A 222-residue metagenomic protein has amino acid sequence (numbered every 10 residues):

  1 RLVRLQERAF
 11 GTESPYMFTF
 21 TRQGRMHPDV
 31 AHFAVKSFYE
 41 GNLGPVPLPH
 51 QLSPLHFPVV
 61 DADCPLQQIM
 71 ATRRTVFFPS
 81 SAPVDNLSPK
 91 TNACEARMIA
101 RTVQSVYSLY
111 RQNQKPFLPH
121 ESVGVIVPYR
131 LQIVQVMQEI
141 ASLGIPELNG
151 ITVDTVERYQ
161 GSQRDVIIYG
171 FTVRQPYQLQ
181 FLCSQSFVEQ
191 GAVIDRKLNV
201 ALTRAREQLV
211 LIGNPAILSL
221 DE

Functional and structural regions predicted by a protein language model:
R1-E222: Conserved helicase motor core of SF1/SF2 NTP-dependent helicases
